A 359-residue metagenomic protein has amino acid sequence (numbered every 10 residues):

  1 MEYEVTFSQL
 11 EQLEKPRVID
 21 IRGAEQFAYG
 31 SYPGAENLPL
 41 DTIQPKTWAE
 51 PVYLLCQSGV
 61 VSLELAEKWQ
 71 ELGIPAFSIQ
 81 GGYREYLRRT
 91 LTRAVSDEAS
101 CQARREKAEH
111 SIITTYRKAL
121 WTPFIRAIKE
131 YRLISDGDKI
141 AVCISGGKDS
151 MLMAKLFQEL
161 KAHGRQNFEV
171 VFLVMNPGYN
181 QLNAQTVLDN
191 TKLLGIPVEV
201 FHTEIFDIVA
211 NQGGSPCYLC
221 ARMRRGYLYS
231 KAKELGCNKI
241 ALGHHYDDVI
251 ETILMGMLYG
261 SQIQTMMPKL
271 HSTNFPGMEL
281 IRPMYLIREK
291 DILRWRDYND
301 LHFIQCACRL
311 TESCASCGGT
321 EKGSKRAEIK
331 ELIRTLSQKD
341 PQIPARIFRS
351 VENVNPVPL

Functional and structural regions predicted by a protein language model:
M1-Y32, L38, R88-I113: Flexible, polar/low-complexity N-terminal or interdomain linker segments that lie immediately upstream of folded
G34-Y53, I113-K129: Helix-loop module immediately N-terminal to the HCX5R catalytic loop in PTP-like cysteine phosphatase domains
N37, S78, F172, V200-H202 (+1 more regions): A structural preference for short, hydrophobic beta-strand core positions in alpha/beta folds
L38, Q44-Y86: Catalytic cysteine-centered active loop of the rhodanese-like fold, especially the PTP/DSP P-loop
V95-M255, Y259-I263, M267, K290-D291 (+1 more regions): ATP-dependent adenylation/nucleotidyltransferase module used to activate substrates
E169, I240, D248-E328, L332-I333: Catalytic subdomain that performs nucleotidyl-dependent activation
E328-V354: An accessory alpha-helical subdomain
